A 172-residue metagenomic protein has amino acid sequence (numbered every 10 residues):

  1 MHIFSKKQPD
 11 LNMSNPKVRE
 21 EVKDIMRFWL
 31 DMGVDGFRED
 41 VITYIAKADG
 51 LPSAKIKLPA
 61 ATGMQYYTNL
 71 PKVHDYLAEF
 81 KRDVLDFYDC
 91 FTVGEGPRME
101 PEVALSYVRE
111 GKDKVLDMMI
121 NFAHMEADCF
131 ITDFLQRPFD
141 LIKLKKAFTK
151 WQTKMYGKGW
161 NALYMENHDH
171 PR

Functional and structural regions predicted by a protein language model:
M1-M32, G36, I42-Q65, E102 (+1 more regions): Substrate-binding/active-site clefts of carbohydrate-active enzymes
Q8-S14, E39, Q65-N69, R82-D83 (+2 more regions): Short, exposed beta-strand "edge-strand" segments with a Pro/Gly-rich flavor and a Y/T-containing core
S14-E21, T68-Y76, F139, K143: Soluble or luminal CAZymes and related metallo-dependent hydrolases
K23-L30, H74-K81, Q152: Short, well-ordered alpha-helical packing segments
P52-C90: Alpha-helix-loop-beta-strand connector modules within alpha/beta enzyme cores
L77, K81-R172: Conserved alpha/beta catalytic core and glycan-binding cleft of carbohydrate-active enzymes
